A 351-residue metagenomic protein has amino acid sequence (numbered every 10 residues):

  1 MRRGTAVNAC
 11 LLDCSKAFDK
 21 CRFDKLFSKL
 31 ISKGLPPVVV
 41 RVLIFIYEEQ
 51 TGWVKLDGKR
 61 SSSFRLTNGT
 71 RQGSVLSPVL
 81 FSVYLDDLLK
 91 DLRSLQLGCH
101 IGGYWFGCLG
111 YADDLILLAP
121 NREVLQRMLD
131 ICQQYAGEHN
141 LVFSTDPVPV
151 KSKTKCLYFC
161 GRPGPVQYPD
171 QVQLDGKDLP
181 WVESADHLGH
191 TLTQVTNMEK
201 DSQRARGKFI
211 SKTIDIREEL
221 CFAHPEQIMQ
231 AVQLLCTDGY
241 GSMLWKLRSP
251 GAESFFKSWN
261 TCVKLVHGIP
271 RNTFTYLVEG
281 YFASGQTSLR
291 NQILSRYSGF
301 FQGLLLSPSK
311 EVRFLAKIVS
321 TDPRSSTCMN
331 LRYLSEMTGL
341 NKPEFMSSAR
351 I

Functional and structural regions predicted by a protein language model:
M1-G4, C14-K20, S32-K33, V38 (+7 more regions): Conserved, non-catalytic sequence blocks in retroelement Pol enzymes and Pol-derived host proteins
M1-V83, D87: Conserved pre-catalytic core of RNA-dependent polymerases
D13, L30, L43, G73 (+10 more regions): Mobile genetic element proteins and their domesticated derivatives, centered on retroelements and DNA transposons
K16-K33, C108-E138, G161-P163, Q194-M198: Catalytic palm subdomain of template-directed nucleic-acid polymerases, centered on the conserved carboxylate motif
G58, S144-E183: Short, conserved micro-motifs composed of acidic
L80-A112: Active-site palm subdomain of RNA-directed nucleic acid polymerases
G176-L247: Basic, alpha-helical interaction scaffolds
S258-W259, P270-I351: Extended C-terminal regions of large enzymes
